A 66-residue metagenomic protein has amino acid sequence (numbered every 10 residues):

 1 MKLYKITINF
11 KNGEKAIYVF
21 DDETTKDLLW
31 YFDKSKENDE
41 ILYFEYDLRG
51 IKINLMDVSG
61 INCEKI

Functional and structural regions predicted by a protein language model:
M1-D33: N-terminal acidic leader/helix
K15-I17, E37, I66: Surface-exposed, interaction-prone regions used to assemble/regulate multi-protein complexes
K26-Y46: Short, compositionally biased strand/turn segments that nucleate or flank brief secondary-structure elements
D39-I66: Short, mixed-charge low-complexity intrinsically disordered segments
